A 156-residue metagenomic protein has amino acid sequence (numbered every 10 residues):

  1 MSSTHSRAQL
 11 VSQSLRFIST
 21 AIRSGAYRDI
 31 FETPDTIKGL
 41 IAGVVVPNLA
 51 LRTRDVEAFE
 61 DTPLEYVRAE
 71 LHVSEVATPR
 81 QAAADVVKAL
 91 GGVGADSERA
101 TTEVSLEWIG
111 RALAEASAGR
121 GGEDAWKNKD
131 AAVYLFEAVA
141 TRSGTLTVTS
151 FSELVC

Functional and structural regions predicted by a protein language model:
S2-S152: Alpha-helical repeat/alpha-solenoid scaffolds of the HEAT/ARM/MIF4G superfamily and closely related elongated all-alpha
